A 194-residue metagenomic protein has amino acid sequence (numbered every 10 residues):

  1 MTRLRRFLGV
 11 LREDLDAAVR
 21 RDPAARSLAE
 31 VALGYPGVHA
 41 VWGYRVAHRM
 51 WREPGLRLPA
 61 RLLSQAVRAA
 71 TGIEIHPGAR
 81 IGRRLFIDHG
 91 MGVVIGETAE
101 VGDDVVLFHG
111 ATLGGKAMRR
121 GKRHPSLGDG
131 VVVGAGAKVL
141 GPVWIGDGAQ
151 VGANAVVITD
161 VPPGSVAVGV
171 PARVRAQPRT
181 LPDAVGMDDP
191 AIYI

Functional and structural regions predicted by a protein language model:
M1-V67, T71, L181-I194: Terminal amphipathic alpha-helical/low-complexity segments used for targeting or macromolecular assembly
T71, H76-P77, G82-R83, D88-E97 (+11 more regions): Left-handed beta-helix
R120-H124, L181: Conserved phosphate- and dinucleotide-binding cores of soluble alpha/beta proteins, encompassing both enzyme active
R173-R175, A184-V185: Acidic, carboxylate-rich catalytic segments that either coordinate divalent cations
